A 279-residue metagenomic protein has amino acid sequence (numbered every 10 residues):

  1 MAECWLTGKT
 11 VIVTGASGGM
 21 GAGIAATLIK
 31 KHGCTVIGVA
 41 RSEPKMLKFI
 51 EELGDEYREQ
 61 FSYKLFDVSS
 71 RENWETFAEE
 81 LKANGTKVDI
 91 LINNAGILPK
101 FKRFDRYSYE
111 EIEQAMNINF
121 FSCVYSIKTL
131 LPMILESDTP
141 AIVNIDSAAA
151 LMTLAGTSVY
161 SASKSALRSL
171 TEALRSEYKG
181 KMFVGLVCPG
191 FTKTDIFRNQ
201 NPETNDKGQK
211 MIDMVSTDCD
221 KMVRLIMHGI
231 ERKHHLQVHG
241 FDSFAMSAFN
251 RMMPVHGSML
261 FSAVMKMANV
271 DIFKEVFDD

Functional and structural regions predicted by a protein language model:
T10, S17-G19: Conserved glycine-rich cofactor-binding loop
G33-K48: Conserved glycine-rich Rossmann-like NAD(P)H-binding loop of the short-chain dehydrogenase/reductase
P44, L65-T76, Y109: The beta1-alpha1 cofactor-binding region of Rossmann-like NAD(H)/NADP(H)-dependent oxidoreductases
K102-F104, S108-E113: Substrate-binding pocket helix/loop in short-chain dehydrogenase/reductase
I127, S163: Active-site helix of classical SDR
S147: Residue(s) in the substrate-gating loop at a strand-loop-helix junction that position the organic substrate next
K179-F241: SDR active-site lid
